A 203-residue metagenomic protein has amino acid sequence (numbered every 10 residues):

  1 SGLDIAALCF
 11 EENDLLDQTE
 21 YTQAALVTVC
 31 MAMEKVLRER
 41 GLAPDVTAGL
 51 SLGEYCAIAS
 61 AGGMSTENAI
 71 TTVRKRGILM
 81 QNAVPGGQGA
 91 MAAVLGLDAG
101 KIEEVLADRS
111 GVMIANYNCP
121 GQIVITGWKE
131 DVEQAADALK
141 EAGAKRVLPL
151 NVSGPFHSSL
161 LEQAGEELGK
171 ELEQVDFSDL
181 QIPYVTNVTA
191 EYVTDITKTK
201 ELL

Functional and structural regions predicted by a protein language model:
S1-A48, I125: Helix-rich "cap/lid" substructures immediately adjacent to catalytic or cofactor-binding pockets
L3, E12-N13, A61-L203: Alpha/beta catalytic cores of group-transfer enzymes, especially the acyltransferase/condensing modules of polyketide
T28-K35, E54, E67, T71-R74: A broad detector of short, well-ordered amphipathic alpha-helices that serve as recognition/interaction surfaces
T47-L50, A115: Structural motif
L50-A59, G63-M64: Glycine-rich nucleophile elbow surrounding the catalytic serine of serine-hydrolase chemistry
